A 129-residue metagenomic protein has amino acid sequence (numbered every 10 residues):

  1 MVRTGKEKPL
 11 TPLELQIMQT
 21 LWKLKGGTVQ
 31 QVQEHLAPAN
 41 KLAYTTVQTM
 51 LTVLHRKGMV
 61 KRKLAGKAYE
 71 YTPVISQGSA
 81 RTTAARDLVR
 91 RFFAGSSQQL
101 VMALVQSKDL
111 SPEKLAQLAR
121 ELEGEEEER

Functional and structural regions predicted by a protein language model:
L10, W22-T28: Short capping segments at the starts of secondary-structure elements
T11-L13, A65-A84: Short, cationic-aromatic polyanion-contact patches
L15-L21, V101: Hydrophobic residues on short alpha-helical segments
G27-H35: Short acidic, hydrophobic short linear motifs in intrinsically disordered regions
E34-L42: Short helix-coil junctions and helix-kink-helix linkers
Q48-T52: Short, hydrophobic-biased segments on the C-terminal half of alpha helices that form "recognition helices"
G58: Glycine-centered, phosphate/nucleic-acid-interacting loop/turn motifs that mediate DNA/RNA or nucleotide
T82-E128: Amphipathic alpha-helical dimerization/coiled-coil segments that flank or bridge DNA-binding/regulatory modules
